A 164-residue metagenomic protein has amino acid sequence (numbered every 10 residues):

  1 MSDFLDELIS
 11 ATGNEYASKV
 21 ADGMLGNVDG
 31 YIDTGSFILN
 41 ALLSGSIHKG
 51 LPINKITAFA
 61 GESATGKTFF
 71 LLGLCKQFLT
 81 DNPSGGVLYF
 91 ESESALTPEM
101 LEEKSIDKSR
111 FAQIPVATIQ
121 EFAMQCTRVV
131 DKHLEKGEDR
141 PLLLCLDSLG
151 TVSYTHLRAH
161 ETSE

Functional and structural regions predicted by a protein language model:
S2-R110, F122-D131: The Walker A/P-loop phosphate-binding site
N82, G137-E138: A structural signal for short coil/turn segments at secondary-structure junctions
Q113-A117: Short acidic-hydrophobic, aromatic-tinged amphipathic segments that line or gate anion-handling sites
R140-L142: Loop/turn-to-beta-strand initiation segments
C145: Generic enzyme active-site microenvironment
S148: Walker B catalytic acidic pair
T151: N-terminal cationic and glycine-rich segments that engage phosphates or anionic surfaces
T155-T162: Conserved small/polar residues in nucleotide/adenosyl-binding loops
